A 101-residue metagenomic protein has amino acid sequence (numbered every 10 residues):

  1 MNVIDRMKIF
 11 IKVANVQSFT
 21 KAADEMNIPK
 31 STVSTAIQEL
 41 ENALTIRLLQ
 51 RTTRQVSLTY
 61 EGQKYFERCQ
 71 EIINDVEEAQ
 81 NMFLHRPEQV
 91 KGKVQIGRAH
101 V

Functional and structural regions predicted by a protein language model:
M7, A43, R68-P87: Alpha-helical linker/hinge and terminal dimerization helices associated with HTH transcriptional regulators
K12-N27: Short helix-boundary/capping micro-motifs
A22, A99-V101: Conserved small/polar residues in nucleotide/adenosyl-binding loops
D24-E25, N42, Q63: Alpha-helical residues within the helix-turn-helix
A36-E39: Residues within the DNA-recognition helix of helix-turn-helix
E41-L58: A short LG(V/I)-centered, amphipathic sequence patch enriched for acidic residue(s) preceding the LG motif
L84-A99: Interdomain hinge and pocket-entrance segments immediately C-terminal to HTH DNA-binding domains
